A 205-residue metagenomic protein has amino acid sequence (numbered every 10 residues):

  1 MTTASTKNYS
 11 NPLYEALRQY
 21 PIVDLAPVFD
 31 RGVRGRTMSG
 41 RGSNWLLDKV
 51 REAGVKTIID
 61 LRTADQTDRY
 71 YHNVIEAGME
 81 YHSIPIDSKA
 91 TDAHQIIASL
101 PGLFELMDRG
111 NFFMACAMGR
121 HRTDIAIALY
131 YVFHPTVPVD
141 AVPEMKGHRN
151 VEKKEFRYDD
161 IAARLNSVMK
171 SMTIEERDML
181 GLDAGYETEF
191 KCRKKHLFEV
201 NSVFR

Functional and structural regions predicted by a protein language model:
M1-F113, M118, I125-R205: Cys-dependent protein tyrosine phosphatase-like superfamily
